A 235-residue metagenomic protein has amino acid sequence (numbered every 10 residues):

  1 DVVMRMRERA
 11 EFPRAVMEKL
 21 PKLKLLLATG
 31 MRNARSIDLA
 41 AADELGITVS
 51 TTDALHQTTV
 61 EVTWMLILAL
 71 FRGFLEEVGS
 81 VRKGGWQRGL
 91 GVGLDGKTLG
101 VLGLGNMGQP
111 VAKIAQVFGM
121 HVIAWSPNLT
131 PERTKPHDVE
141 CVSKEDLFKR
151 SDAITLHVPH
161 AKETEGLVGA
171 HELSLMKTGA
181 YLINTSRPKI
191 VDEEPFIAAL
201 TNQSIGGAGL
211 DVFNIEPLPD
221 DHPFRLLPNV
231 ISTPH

Functional and structural regions predicted by a protein language model:
D1-V2, L25, A153, Y181 (+2 more regions): Short, Asp-centered acidic motifs that coordinate Mg2+ and/or phosphate in catalytic or ligand-binding sites
V2-V78, V92: Phosphate/diphosphate ligand-binding glycine-rich loop within oxidoreductases
E11-P13, N128-P223: Rossmann-like adenosine-cofactor binding region
L20-L25, L45-T48, M120, T178-A180 (+1 more regions): A short helix->loop->beta-strand "cap" motif at the edges of active sites that frequently abuts
L23, D95-L99, A170, G179: Phosphate-coordination loops involved in phosphoryl transfer and adenosine-cofactor binding
A28, L99-V101, A124: Hydrophobic Val/Ile/Leu positions in short beta-strands of Rossmann-like dinucleotide-binding domains
T51-V62, N214-P234: C-terminal helix-to-coil terminal segments
E77-P110, H137-E140, K144: Glycine-rich NAD(P)-binding loop of Rossmann-like domains
